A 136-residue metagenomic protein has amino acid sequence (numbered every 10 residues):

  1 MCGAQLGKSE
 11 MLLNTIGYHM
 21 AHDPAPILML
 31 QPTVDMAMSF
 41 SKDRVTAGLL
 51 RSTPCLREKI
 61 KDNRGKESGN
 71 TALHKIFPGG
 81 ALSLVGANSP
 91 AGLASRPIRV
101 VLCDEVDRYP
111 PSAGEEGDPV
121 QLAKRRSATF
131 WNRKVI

Functional and structural regions predicted by a protein language model:
M1-I136: Phosphate/NTP-binding elements of NTP-utilizing enzymes
